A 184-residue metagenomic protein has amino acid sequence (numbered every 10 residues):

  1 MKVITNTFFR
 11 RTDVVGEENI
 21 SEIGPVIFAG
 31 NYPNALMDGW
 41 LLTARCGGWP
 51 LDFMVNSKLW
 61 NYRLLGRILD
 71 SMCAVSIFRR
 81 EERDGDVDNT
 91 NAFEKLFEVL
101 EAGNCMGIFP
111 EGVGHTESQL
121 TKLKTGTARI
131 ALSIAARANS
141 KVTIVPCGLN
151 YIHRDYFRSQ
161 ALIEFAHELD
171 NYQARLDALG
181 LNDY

Functional and structural regions predicted by a protein language model:
M1, T5-D183: Soluble catalytic domains of membrane acyltransferases
